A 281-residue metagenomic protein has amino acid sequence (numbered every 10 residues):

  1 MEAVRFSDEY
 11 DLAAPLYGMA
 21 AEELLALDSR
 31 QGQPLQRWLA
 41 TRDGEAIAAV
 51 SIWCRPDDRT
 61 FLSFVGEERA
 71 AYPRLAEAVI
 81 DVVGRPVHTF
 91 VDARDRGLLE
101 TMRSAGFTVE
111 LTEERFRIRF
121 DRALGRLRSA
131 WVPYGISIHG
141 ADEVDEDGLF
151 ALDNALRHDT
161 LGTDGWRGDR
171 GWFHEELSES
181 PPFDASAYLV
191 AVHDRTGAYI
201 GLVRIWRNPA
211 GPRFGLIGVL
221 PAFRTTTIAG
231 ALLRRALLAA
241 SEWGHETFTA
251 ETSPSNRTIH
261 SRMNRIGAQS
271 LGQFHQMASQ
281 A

Functional and structural regions predicted by a protein language model:
M1-P15, I136-A151: A short beta-loop-alpha structural element at the N-terminal edge of CoA-dependent acyl/N-acetyltransferase catalytic
Y10, A21-G84, H88-A93, I200-G215 (+1 more regions): Conserved donor-binding loop and adjoining core beta-sheet/short helix segment in diverse acyl/aminoacyl transferases
A14-D43, D164-R195: Active-site rim helix/loop that mediates acceptor-substrate recognition in acyltransferases
E45-A48, A185, R195-G201, T258: Glycine-rich acetyl-CoA-binding "A-motif" of GNAT/NAT acetyltransferases
A48, L111-E114, G201, A229 (+1 more regions): A structural microfeature
P56, E67-G140, Q273-Q280: Acyl-donor-binding surface of acyltransferase catalytic domains
E68-V82, V219, T225-E242, H260-R265: Conserved acetyl-CoA-binding loop-helix of GNAT-fold acetyltransferases
V83-R94, A240-T252: Conserved GNAT acetyl-CoA-binding A-motif
